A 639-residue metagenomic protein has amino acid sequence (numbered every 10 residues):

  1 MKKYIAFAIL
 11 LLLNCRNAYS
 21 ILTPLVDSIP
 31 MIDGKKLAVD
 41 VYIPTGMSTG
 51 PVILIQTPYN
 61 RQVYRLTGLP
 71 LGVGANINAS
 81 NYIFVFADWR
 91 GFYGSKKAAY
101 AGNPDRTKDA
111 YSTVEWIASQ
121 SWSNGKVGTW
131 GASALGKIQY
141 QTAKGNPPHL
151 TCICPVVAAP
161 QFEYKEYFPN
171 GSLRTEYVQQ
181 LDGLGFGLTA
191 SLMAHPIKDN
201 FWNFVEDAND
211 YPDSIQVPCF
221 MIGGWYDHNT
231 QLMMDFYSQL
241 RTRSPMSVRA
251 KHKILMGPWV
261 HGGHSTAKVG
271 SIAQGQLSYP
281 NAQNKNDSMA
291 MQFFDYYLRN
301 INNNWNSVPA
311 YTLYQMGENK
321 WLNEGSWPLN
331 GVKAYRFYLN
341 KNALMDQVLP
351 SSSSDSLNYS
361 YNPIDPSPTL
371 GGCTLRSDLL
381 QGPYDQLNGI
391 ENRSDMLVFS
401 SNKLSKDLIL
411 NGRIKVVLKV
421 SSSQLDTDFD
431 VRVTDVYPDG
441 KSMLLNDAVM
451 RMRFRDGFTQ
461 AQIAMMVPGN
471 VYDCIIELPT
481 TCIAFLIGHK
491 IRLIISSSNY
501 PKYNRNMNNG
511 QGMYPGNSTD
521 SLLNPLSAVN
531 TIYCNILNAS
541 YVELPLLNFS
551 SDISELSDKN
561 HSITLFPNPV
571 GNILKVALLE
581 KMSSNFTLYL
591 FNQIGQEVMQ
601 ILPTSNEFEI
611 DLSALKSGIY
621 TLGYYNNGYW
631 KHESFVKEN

Functional and structural regions predicted by a protein language model:
M1-T23, I553, W630: Bacterial Sec-dependent N-terminal signal peptides
L22-N304: Active-site-proximal cap/loop segments of hydrolase catalytic domains
T23-L25, V248, K285-S288, R299-S551: Glycine/threonine-rich phosphate-binding loop and adjacent beta-strand/alpha-helix elements that clamp
K35, G50-V52, D105, I414 (+4 more regions): Hydrophobic core residues within well-ordered beta-strands of beta-rich domains
K35, L344, K441, N470-V471 (+3 more regions): Residue-level signal for well-ordered, solvent-exposed loop/turn and beta-edge residues enriched in charged/polar side
K36, A334, D426-D430, N585-T587 (+1 more regions): Exposed beta-strand and adjacent loop surfaces of beta-rich binding modules that mediate intermolecular recognition
P44, S421-L425, L579-S583: Short solvent-exposed strand-capping/beta-turn motif centered on an Asx-Ser/Thr pair
L556-N639: C-terminal outer-membrane/trafficking sorting elements
